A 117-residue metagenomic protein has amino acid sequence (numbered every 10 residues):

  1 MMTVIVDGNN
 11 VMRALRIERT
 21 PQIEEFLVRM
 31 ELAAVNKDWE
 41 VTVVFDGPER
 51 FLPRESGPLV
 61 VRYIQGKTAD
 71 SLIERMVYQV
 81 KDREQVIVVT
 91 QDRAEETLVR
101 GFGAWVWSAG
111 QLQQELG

Functional and structural regions predicted by a protein language model:
M2-G117: Nuclease catalytic cores that cleave nucleic-acid phosphodiester bonds, predominantly acidic two-metal-ion
